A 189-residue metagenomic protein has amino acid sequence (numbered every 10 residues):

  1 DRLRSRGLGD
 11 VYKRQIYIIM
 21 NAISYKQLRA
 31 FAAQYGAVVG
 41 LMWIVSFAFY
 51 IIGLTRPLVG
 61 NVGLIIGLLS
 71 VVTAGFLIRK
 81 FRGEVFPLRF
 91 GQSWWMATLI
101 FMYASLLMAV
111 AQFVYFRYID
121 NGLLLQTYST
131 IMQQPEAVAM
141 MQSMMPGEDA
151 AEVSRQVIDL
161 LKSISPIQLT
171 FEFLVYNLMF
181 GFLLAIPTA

Functional and structural regions predicted by a protein language model:
D1-I16: Single conserved hydrophobic/aromatic residue that forms the stacking wall/gate of nucleotide- or nucleobase-binding
I19-E84: Transmembrane alpha-helical insertion/packing segments
V38, M42-S46, S70-T73, A104-Q112 (+3 more regions): Alpha-helical transmembrane segments of multipass membrane proteins
L64-L68, Y115, T170-L178: Hydrophobic alpha-helical transmembrane segments of multi-pass membrane proteins
G83-M102: Alpha-helical transmembrane segments with an aromatic anchor "belt"
L99-G122: C-terminal halves and exits of single transmembrane alpha-helices
I119-S163: Membrane-interface interhelical loops and short interface/amphipathic helices in multi-pass inner-membrane
S154-F182: Individual transmembrane alpha-helix segments
